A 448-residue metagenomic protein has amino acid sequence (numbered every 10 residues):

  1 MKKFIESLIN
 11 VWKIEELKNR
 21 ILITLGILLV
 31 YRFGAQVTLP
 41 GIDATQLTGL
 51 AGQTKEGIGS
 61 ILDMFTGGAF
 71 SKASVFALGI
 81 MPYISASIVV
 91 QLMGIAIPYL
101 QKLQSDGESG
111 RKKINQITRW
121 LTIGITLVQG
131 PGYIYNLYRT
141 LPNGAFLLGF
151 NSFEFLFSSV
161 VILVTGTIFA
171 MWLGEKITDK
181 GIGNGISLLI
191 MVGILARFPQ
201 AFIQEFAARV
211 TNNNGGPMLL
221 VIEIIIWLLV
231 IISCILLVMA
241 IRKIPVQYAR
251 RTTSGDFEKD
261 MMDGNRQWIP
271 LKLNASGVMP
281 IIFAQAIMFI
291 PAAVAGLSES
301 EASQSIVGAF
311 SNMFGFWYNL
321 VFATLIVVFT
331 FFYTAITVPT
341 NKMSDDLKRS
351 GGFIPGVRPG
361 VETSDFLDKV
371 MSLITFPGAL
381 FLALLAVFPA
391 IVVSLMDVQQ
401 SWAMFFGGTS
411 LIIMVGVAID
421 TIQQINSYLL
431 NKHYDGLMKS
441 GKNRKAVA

Functional and structural regions predicted by a protein language model:
M1-Q104, S109-A448: N-terminal cationic and glycine-rich segments that engage phosphates or anionic surfaces
